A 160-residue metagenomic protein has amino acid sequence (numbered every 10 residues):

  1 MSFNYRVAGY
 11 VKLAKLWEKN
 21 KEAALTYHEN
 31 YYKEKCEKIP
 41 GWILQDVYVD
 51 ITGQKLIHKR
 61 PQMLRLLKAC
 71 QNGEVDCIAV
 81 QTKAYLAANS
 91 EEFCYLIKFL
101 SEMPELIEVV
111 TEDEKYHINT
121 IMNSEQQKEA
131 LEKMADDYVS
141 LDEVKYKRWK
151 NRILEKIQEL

Functional and structural regions predicted by a protein language model:
M1-L160: Short, structured surface patches at the beginning of a domain
